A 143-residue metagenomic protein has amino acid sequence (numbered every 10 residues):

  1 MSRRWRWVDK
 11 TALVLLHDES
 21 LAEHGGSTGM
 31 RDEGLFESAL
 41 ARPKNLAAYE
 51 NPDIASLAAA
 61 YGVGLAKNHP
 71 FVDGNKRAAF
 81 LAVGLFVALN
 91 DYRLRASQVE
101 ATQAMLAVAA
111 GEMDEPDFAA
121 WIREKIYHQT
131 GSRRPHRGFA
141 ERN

Functional and structural regions predicted by a protein language model:
M1-N143: FIC/Doc superfamily catalytic core
